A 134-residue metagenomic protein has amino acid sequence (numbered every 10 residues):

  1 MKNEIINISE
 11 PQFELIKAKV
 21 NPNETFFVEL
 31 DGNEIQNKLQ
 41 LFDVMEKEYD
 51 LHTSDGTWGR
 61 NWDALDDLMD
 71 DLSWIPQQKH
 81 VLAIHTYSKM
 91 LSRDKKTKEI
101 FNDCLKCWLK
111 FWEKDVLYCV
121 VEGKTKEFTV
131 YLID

Functional and structural regions predicted by a protein language model:
M1-G56, L72-D134: N-terminal intrinsically disordered, low-complexity segments enriched in P/E/S/T
